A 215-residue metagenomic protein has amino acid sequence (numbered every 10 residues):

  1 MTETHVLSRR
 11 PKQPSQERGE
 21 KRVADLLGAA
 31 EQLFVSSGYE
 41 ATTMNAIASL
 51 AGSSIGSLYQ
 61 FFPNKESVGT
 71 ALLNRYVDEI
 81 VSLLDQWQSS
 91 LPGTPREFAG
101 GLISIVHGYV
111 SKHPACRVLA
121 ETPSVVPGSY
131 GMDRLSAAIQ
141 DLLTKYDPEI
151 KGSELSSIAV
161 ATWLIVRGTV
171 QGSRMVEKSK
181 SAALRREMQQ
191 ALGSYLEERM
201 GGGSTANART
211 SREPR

Functional and structural regions predicted by a protein language model:
M1-K21, E149-I150, M200-R215: N-terminal intrinsically disordered/low-complexity leader segments
R22-D25, A29, L135, I158: N-terminal positioning helix adjacent to the helix-turn-helix/winged-helix DNA-binding module
D25, A29, L33-S67, A71: Helix-turn-helix
L26-F34, Y76, I80, V106 (+3 more regions): Short hydrophobic clusters on alpha-helical segments that form packing/core surfaces in small helical domains
A71, S82-K112: Hydrophobic alpha-helical connector segments
V81, G100-G108, S124-E149, S156-V160 (+2 more regions): Amphipathic alpha-helical packing segments from all-alpha helical-bundle domains
D85-S90, L119-V126: Short linear capping/connector segments at secondary-structure termini
K112, C116, D141, K145 (+2 more regions): Amphipathic C-terminal alpha-helical segment
